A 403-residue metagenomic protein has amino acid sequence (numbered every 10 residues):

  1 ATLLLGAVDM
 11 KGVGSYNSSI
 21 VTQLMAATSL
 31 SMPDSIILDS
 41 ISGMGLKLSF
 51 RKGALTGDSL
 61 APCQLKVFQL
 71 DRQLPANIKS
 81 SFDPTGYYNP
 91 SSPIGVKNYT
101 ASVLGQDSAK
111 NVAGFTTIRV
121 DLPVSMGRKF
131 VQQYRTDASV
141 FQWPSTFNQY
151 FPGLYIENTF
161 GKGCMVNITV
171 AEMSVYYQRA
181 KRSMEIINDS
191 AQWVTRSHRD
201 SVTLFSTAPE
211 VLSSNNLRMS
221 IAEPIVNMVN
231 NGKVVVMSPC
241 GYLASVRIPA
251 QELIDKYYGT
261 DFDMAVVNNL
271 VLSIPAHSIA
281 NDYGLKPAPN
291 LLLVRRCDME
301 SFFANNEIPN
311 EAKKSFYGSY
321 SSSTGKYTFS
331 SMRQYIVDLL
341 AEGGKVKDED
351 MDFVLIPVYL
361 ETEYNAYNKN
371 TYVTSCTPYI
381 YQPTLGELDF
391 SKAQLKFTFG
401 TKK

Functional and structural regions predicted by a protein language model:
A1-K403: Secreted, disulfide-rich extracellular signaling modules
